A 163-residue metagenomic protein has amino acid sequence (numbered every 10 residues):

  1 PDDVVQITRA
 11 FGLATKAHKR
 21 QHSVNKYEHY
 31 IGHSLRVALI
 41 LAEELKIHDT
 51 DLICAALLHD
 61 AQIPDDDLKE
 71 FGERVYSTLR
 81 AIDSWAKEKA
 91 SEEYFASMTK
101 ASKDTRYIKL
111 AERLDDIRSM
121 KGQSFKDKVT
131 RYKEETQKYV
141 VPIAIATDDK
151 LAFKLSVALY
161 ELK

Functional and structural regions predicted by a protein language model:
P1-K163: Active-site helical microenvironments for divalent-metal-assisted chemistry
